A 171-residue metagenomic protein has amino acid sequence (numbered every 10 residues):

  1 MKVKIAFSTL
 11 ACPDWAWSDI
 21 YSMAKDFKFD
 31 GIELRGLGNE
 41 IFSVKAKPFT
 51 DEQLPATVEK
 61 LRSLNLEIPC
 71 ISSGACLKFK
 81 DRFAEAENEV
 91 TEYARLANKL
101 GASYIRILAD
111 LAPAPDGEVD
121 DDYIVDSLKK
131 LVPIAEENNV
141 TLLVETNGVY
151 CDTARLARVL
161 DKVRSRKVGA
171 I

Functional and structural regions predicted by a protein language model:
M1-S103, K129, S165: N-terminal pre-domain/capping segments
K4, D19, R35, I71 (+1 more regions): Acidic/histidine-rich catalytic cores of soluble enzymes
E40, A75-F79, A112-P115, G148-C151: Short, small-residue-enriched loops and turns at beta-alpha junctions that line or gate enzyme active sites
D51-P55, D122-V125, T153: Short, surface-exposed alpha-helical segments at coil->helix boundaries
D81, G117-E118, A154-R155: Short, well-ordered secondary-structure micro-motifs
A97-G117, N138-N147: Active-site groove signature of glycoside hydrolases
A114-L128: Active-site cleft segment of glycoside hydrolase catalytic domains centered on the general acid/base Glu
